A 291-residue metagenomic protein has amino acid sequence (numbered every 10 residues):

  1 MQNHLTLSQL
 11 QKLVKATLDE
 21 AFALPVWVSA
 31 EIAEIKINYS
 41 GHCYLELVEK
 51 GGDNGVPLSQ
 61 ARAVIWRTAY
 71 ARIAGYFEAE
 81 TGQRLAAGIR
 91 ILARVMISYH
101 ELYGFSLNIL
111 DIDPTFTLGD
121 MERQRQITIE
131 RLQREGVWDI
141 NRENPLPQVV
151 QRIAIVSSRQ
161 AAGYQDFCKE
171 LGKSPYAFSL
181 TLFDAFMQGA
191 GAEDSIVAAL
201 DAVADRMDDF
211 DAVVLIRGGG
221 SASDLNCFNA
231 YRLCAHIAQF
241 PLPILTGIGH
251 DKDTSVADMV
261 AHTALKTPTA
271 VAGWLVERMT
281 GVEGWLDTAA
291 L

Functional and structural regions predicted by a protein language model:
M1-L215: Acidic, two-metal ion nucleic-acid-processing modules in DNA metabolism proteins
V150, A154-L291: Short glycine/threonine-rich loop/turn motifs
